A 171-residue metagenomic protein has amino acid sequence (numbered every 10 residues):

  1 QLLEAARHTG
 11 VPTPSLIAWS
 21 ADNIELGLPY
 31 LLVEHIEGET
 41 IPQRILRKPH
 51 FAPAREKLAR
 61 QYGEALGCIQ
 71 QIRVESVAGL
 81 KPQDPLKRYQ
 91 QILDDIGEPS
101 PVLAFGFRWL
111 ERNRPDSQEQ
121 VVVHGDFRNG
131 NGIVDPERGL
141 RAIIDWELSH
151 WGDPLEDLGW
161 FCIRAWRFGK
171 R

Functional and structural regions predicted by a protein language model:
Q1-L2, N131, H150, W160: Hydrophobic side chains within alpha-helical segments
Q1-V122, D135-R138: ATP-binding pocket architecture of kinase catalytic cores
Q43-R44, I143, F161: Residues that scaffold the ATP/ADP-binding catalytic core of kinase and kinase-like folds
D126: Conserved catalytic-loop position in the HRD/HxD motif
N131-I143: Conserved protein kinase catalytic/activation segment
I144-S149: Activation of the activation-loop gatekeeper triad in protein kinase-fold domains
E156-R171: Active-site activation/catalytic loop segments of kinase-like enzymes and analogous catalytic loops in related
